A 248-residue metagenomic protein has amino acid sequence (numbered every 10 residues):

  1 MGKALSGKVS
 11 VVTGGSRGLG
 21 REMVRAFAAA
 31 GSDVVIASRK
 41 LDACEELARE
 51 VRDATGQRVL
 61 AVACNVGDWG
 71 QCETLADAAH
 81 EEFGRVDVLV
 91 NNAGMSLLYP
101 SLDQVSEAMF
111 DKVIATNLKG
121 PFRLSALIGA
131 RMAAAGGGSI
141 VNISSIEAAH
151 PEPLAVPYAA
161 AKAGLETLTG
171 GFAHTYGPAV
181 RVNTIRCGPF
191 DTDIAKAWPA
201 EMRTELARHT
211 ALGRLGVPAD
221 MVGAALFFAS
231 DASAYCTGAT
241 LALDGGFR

Functional and structural regions predicted by a protein language model:
G2, S6, S96-Y99, H150 (+2 more regions): Short C-terminal tail/terminal secondary-structure segment of NAD(P)H-dependent dehydrogenase/reductase domains
V9, S16-R17: Conserved glycine-rich cofactor-binding loop
L41, A63-L75, E107, D220: The beta1-alpha1 cofactor-binding region of Rossmann-like NAD(H)/NADP(H)-dependent oxidoreductases
P100-L102, S106-I114, I140, A195 (+1 more regions): Substrate-binding pocket helix/loop in short-chain dehydrogenase/reductase
S125, A161, T169: Active-site helix of classical SDR
A130, A173-P178, A234: Alpha-helical segment proximal to the catalytic Tyr-Lys
S145: Residue(s) in the substrate-gating loop at a strand-loop-helix junction that position the organic substrate next
